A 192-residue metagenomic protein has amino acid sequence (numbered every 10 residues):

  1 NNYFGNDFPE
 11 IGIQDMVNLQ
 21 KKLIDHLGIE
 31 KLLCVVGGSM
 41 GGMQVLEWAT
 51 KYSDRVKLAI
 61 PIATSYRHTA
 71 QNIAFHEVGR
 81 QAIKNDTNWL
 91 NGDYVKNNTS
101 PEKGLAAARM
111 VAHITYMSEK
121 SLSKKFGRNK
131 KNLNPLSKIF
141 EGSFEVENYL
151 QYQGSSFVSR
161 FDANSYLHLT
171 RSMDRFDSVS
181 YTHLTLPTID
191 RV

Functional and structural regions predicted by a protein language model:
N1-M43, T50, D54-E77: Gly/Pro-rich cap/lid or specificity-loop segments adjacent to the active site
K21, A112, L167-T170: Non-transmembrane alpha-helical segments in soluble domains of secreted/periplasmic/extracellular proteins
Q44, Y166: The feature captures the catalytic groove of carbohydrate-active enzymes
W48-A49, T182: Hydrophobic alpha-helical segments that mediate membrane insertion or helix-helix packing
R55, P61-S156: Alpha/beta-hydrolase-fold enzymes
Y152, H168-Y181: Active-site nucleophile elbow and catalytic-triad environment of alpha/beta-hydrolase enzymes
T182-T188: Conserved small/polar residues in nucleotide/adenosyl-binding loops
